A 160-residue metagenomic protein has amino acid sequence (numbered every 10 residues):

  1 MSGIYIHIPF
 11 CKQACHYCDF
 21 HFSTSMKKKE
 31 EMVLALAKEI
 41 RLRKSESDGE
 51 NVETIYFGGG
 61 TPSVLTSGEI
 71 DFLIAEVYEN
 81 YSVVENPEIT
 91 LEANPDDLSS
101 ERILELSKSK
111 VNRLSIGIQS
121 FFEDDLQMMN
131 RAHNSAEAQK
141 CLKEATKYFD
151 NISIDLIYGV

Functional and structural regions predicted by a protein language model:
M1-I4: Extreme N-terminal starter segment of soluble prokaryotic enzymes
I6-I8, I118: Alpha/beta-hydrolase
P9-F20: Local cysteine-cluster metal-coordination motifs and their immediate loop/turn environment, predominantly Fe-S cluster
F22-E46, E50-V160: Conserved non-cysteine loop/helix-boundary elements of the Radical SAM core domain that shape
